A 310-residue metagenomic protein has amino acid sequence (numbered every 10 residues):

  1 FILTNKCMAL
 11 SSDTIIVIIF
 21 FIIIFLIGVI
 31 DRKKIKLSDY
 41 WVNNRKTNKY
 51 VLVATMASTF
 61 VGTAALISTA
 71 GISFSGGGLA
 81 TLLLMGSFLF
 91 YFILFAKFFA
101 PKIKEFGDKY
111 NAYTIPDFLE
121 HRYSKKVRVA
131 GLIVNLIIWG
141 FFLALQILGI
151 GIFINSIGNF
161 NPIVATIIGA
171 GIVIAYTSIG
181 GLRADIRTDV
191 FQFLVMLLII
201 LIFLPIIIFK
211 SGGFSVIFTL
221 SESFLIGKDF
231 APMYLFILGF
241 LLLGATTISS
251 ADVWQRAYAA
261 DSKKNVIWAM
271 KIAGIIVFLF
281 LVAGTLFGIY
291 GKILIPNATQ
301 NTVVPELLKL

Functional and structural regions predicted by a protein language model:
C7-I67, T177-G180, F193, I199 (+2 more regions): Membrane-interface "cap" regions at the ends of multi-pass membrane proteins
L10-I22, A80-I93, F230-L242: Alpha-helical transmembrane segments
T14-I18, V53-A54, L82-G86, V129-A130 (+3 more regions): Hydrophobic alpha-helical transmembrane segments
L26-K33, L143-I147, G151, N155-I168 (+5 more regions): Hydrophobic alpha-helical segments and their helix-loop junctions in multi-pass secondary transporters
V42-N111, L241, T246, V253-Q255 (+2 more regions): Membrane-interface helix-loop-helix modules in multi-pass membrane proteins
K49-A57, L94-F95, K125-I138, I168-G169 (+2 more regions): Select transmembrane alpha-helical segments in multipass membrane proteins
K49-M56, E120-K125, Q192-I206, G274-L279: Small-residue-rich segments of transmembrane alpha-helices in multi-pass membrane proteins, especially helix faces
L83-T177, L242-L243: Helix-loop-helix module between adjacent transmembrane segments
